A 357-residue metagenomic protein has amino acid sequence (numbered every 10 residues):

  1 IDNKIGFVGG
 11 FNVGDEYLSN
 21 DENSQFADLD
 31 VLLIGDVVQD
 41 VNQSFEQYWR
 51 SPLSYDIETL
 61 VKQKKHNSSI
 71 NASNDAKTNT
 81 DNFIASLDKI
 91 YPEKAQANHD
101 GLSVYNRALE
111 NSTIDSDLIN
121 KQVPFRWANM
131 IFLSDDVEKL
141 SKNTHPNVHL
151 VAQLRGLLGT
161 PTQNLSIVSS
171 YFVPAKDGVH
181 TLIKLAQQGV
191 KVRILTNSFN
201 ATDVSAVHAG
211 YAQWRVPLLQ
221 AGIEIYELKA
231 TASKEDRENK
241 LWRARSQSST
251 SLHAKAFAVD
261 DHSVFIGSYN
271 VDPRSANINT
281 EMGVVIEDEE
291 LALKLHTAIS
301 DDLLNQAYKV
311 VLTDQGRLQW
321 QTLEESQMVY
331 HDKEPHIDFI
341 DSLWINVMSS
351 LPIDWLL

Functional and structural regions predicted by a protein language model:
I1-L357: Charged, low-complexity intrinsically disordered terminal segments
